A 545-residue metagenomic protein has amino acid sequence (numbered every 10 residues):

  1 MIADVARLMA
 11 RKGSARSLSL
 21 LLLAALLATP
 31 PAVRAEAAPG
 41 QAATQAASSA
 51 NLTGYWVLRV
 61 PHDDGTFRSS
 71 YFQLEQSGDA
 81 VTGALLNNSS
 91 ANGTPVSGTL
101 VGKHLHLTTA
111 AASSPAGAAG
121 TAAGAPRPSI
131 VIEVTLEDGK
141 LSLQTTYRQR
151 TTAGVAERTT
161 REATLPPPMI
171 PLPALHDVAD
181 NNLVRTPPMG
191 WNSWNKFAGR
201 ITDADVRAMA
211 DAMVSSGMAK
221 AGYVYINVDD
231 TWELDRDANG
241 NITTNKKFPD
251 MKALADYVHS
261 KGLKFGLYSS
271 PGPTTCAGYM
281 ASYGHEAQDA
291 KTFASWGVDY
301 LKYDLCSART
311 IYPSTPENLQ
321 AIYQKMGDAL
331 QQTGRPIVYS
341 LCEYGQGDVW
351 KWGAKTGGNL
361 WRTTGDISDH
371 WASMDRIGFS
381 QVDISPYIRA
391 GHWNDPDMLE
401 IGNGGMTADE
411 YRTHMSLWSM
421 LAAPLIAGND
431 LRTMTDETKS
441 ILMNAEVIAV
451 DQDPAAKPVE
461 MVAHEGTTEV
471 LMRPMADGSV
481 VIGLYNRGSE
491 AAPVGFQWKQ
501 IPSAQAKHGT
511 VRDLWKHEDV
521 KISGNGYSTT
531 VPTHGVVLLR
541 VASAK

Functional and structural regions predicted by a protein language model:
M1-S14: N-terminal secretory signal peptides that target proteins for export/translocation
S17-T29: Bacterial N-terminal signal peptides
G40-D138, Q144-A153: Central antiparallel beta-sheet cores of small beta-barrel/beta-sandwich binding domains
P187-S193, G222-V228, K264-S269, D299-D304 (+7 more regions): Structural recognition of the beta-strand scaffold that forms the well-ordered cores of secreted hydrolase catalytic
N195, D205, M209-P313: Aromatic-lined carbohydrate-binding/catalytic grooves of carbohydrate-active enzymes
Q288, Q331, R335-D430, D451: Glycan-recognition surfaces
W418-L421, I426-G428, H464-S503, H534: Carbohydrate-binding surface patches
I522-K545: C-terminal beta-strand-rich structural cap/linker in extracellular carbohydrate-active enzymes
